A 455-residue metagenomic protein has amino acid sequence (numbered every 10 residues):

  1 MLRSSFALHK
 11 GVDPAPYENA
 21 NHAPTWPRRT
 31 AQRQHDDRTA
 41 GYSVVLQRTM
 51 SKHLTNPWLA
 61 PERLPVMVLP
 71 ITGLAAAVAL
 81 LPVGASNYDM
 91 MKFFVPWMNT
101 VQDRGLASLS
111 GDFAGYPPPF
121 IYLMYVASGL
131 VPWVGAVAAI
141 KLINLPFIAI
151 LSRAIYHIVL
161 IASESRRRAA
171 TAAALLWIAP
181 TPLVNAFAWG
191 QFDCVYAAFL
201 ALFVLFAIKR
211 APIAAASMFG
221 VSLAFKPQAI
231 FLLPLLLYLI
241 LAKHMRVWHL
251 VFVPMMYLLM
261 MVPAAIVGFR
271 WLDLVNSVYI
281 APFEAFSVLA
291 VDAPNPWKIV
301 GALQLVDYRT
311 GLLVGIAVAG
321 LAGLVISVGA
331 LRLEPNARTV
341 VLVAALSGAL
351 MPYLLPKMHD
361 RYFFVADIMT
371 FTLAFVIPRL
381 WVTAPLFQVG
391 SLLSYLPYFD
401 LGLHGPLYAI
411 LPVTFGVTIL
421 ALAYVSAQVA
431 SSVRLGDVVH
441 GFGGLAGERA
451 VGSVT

Functional and structural regions predicted by a protein language model:
M1, H9, N21-R29, D36-A79 (+5 more regions): Start-transfer (signal-anchor) and selected internal transmembrane alpha helices of multi-pass inner/ER membrane
K52-T55, F231-M255, I266-V267, V365: Perimembrane helix-loop-helix junctions
V66, T72, A149-S152, I161 (+2 more regions): Aromatic/glycine/proline-enriched transmembrane-helix motif characteristic of membrane-embedded glycan-assembly enzymes
L69-T72, H244-I266, L386-G390: Hydrophobic alpha-helical membrane-interfacial segments at the cytosolic entry of transmembrane helices
P82, I266, V275-A293, A344-A345 (+2 more regions): Transmembrane helical bundles and short interhelical boundary loops of multi-pass, membrane-embedded
V83-N99, G111-V126, F286-P296: Extracytoplasmic catalytic/substrate-binding loops of multi-pass membrane glycan-assembly enzymes
A154, V195-P212, M369-T370: Specific aromatic-rich, kink-prone transmembrane helix
A169-L205, F219-Q228, V253, A345 (+1 more regions): Membrane-embedded helix bundles of polyisoprenyl
